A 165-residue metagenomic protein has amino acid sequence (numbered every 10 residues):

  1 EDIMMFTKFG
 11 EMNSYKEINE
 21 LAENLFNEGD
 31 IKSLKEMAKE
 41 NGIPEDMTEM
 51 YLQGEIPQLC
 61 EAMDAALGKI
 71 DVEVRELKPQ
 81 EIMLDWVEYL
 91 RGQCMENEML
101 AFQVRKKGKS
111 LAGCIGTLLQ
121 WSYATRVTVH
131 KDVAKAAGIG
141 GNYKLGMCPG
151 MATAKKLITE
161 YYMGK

Functional and structural regions predicted by a protein language model:
E1-E73, E160, G164: Acidic, serine/proline-rich, intrinsically disordered low-complexity segments
T7, T48, T117, T125-T128 (+2 more regions): Residue-identity detector for threonine
I18, I43, K78, T153-A154: Alpha-helical protein-protein interaction elements
N24-N27, I70, V74, L100-A101 (+4 more regions): Aromatic-residue detector
A65-T128: Charged, amphipathic alpha-helical linker/scaffold segments
T128-K165: Long, highly charged low-complexity segments enriched in Glu/Asp and Lys/Arg with interspersed Ser/Thr
